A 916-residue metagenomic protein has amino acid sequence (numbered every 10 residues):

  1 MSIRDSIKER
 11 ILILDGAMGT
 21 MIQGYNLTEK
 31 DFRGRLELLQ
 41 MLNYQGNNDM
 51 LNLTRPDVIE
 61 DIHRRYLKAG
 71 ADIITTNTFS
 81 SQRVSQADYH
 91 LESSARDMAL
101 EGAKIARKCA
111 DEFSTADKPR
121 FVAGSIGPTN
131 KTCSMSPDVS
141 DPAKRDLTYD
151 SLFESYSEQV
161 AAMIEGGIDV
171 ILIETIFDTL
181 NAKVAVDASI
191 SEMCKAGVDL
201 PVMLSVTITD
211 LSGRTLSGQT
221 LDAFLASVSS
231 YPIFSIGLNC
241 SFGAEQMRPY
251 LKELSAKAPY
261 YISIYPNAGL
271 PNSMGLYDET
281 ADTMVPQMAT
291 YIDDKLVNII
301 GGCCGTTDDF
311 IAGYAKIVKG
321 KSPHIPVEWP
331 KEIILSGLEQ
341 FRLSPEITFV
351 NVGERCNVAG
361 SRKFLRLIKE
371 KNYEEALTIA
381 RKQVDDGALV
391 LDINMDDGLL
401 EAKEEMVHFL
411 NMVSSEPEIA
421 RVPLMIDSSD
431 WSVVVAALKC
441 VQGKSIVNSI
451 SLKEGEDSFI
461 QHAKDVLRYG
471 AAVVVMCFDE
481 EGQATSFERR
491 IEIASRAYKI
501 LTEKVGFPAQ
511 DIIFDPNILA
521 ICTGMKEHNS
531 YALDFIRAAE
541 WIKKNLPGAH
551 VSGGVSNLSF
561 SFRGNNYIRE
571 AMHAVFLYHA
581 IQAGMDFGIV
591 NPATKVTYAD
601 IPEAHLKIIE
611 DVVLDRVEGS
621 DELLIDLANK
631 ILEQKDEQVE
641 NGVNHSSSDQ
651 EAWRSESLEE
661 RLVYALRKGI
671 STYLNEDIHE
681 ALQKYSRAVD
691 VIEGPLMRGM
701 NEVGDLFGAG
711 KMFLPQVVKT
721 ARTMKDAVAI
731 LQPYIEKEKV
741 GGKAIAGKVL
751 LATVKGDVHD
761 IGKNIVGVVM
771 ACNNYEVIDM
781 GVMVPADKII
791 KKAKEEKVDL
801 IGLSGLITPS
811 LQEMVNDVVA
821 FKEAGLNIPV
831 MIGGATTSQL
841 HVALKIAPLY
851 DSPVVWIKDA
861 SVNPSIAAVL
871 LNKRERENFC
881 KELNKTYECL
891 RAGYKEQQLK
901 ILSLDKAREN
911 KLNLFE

Functional and structural regions predicted by a protein language model:
M1-E916: Domain-level signal for soluble alpha/beta catalytic cores
